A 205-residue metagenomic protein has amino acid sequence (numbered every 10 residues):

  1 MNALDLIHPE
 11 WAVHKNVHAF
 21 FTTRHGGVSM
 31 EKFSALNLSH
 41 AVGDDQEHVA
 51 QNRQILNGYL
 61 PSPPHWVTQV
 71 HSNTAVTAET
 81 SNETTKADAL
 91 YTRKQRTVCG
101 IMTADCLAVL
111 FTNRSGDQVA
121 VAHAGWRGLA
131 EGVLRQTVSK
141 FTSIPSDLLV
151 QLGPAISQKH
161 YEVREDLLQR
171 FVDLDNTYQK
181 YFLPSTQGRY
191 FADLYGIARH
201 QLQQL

Functional and structural regions predicted by a protein language model:
M1-L205: Active-site microenvironment for binding and transforming phosphate-containing groups
